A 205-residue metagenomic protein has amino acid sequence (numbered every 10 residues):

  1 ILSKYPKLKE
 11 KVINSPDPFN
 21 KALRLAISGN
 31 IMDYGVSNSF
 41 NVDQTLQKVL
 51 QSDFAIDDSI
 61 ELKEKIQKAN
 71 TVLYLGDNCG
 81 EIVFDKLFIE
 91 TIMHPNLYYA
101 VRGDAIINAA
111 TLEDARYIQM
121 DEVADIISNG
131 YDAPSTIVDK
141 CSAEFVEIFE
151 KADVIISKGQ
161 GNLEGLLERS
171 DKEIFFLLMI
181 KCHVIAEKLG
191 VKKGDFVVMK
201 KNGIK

Functional and structural regions predicted by a protein language model:
I1-A69: Electropositive, gly/pro-rich neighborhoods at or near active sites that engage anionic ligands
Q67, I82, F88-Y131: Conserved nucleotide-cofactor-binding alpha/beta core module
A69-T71, H94, A152: A general structural motif
T71-I82: Short, glycine-rich nucleotide/cofactor-binding loops
V72, N96-Y98, I174-F175: Hydrophobic anchor at the start of a short beta-strand that flanks the dinucleotide cofactor-binding loop
D77, R102-D104, M179: Cofactor-binding loop segments of dinucleotide-utilizing enzymes, especially the Rossmann-like FAD- and NAD(P)+-binding
E81-D85, L163-E164: Short glycine/serine/threonine-rich phosphate/pyrophosphate-binding segments that cradle anionic phosphate groups
I107, A115-K205: C-terminal functional extensions of proteins
